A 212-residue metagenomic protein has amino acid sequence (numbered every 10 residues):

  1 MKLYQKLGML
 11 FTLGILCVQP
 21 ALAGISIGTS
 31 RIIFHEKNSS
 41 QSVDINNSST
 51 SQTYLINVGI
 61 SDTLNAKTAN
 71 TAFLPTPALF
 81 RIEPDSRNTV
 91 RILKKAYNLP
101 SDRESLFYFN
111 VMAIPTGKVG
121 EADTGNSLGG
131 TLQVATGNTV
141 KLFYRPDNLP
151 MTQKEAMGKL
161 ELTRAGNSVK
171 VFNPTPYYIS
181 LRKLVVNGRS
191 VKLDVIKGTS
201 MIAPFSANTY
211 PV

Functional and structural regions predicted by a protein language model:
M1-K6: Positively charged n-region of N-terminal signal peptides that target proteins for export
G8-C17: Bacterial N-terminal signal peptides
A23-N46, M151-R164, S168: Beta-sheet-dominated interaction scaffolds and their linkers
Q41-N47, I92, F107-M112, S168-N173: Buried hydrophobic-core signal for structured, non-transmembrane domains
S49-K67, P174-V191: Short acidic, flexible loop segments centered on an aromatic residue
A66-N98, R189-V212: Intrinsically disordered, low-complexity Pro/Gly/Ser/Thr-rich segments with frequent PxxP/GP/PP motifs and embedded
Y97-P150: Terminal connector regions
L160-V212: Intrinsically disordered, low-complexity segments enriched in serine, threonine, and glycine
